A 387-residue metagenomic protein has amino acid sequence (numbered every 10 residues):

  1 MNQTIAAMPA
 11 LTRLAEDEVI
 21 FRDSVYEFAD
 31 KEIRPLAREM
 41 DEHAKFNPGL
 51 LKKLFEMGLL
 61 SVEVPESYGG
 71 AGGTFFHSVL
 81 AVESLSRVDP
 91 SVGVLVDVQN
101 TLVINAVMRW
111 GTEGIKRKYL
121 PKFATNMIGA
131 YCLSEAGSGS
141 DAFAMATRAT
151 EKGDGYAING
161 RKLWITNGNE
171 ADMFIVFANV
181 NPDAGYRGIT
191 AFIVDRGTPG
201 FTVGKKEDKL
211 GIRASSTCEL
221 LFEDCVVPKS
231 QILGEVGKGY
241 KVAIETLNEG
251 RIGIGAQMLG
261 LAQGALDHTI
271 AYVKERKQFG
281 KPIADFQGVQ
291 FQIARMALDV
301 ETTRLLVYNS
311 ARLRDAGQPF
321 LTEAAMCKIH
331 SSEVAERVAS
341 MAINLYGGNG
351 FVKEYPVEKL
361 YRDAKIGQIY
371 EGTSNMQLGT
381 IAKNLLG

Functional and structural regions predicted by a protein language model:
M1-V98, W110-I115, T125-N126, E151-Y156 (+3 more regions): Alpha-helical interface subdomain recognition
G58, V82-S86, A178, V194-P199 (+1 more regions): Short Ser/Thr-interspersed hydrophobic loop/turn segments at strand-loop and sheet-helix junctions that line or gate
L102-R109: Helix-loop "lid/cap" segments that line or gate small-molecule binding pockets
T125-L133: A short, Trp-centered hydrophobic/proline-enriched beta-strand micro-motif
G137-S140, W164-N167, V180-D183, K209-S216: Short Gly/Pro-enriched turn/cap motifs at secondary-structure boundaries
A144-A146, G197-P228: Flexible, small-/acidic-enriched active-site or ligand-binding loops
G155, N159-V203: A short core secondary-structure module
E223-V242: Long, acidic (Asp/Glu-rich), low-complexity accessory segments flanking structured domains
